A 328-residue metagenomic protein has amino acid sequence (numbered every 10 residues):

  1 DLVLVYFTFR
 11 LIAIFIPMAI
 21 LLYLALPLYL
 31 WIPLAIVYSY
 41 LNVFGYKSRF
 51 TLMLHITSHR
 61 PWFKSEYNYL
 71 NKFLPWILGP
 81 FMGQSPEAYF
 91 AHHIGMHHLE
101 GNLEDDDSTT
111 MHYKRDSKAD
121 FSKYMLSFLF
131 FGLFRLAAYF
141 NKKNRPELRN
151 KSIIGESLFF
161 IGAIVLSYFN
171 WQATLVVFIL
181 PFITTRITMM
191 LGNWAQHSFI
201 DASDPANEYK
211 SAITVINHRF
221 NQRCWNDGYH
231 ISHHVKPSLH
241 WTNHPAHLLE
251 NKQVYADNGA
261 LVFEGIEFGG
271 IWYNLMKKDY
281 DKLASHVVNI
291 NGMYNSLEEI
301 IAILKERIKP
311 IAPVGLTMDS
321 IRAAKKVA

Functional and structural regions predicted by a protein language model:
D1-P61, E66-N68, K72, W76-L175 (+1 more regions): Non-catalytic, topology-defining segments of multipass membrane proteins
L28, Y40, L70-N71, F182 (+3 more regions): Hydrophobic alpha-helical segments, principally membrane-spanning helices and signal/leader peptides
L28-V37, T174-V177, S203-R219: Short, motif-level signal for alpha-helix interfacial/capping segments enriched in acidic residues and aromatics/proline
L41-I56, S85-Y89, L180-A206: Transmembrane alpha-helical segments that form the membrane-embedded catalytic/substrate-channel core of multi-pass
F50-H59, Y89-G101, N193-I200, R223-L239: Histidine-centered catalytic micro-motifs
I161, V165-Q172, I183-L191, A195-A202 (+3 more regions): Alpha-helix capping/termination and helix-coil
A173, V177-P181, M189, N217 (+1 more regions): Short, surface-exposed loop/turn motifs that are enriched in glycine and acidic residues and include a nearby proline
Q196-E267: Active-site/pore-lining binding-face segments in mid-to-C-terminal subdomains
